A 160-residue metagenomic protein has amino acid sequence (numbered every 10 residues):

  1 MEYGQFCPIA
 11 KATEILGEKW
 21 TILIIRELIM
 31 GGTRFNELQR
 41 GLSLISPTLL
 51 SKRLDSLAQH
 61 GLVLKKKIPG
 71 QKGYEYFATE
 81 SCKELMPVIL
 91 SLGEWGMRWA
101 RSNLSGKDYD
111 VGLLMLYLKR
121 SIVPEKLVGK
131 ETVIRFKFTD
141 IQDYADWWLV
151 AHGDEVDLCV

Functional and structural regions predicted by a protein language model:
M1-Q5: N-terminal intrinsically disordered/low-complexity leader segments
C7-I45, P69: N-terminal helix-turn-helix DNA-binding core of bacterial DNA-binding proteins
L44-V160: Feature captures hydrophobic
